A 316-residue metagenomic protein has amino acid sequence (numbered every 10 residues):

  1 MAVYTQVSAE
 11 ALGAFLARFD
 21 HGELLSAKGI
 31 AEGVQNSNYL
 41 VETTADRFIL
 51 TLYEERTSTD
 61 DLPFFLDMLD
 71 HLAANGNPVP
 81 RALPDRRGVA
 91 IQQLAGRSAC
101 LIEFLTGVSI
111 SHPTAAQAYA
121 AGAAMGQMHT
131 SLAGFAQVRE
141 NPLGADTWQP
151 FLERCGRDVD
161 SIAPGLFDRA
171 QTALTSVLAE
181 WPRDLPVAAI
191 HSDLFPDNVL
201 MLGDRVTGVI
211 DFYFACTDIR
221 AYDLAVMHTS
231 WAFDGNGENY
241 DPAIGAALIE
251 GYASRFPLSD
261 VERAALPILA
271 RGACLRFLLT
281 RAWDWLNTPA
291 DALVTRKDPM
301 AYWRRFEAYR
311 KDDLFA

Functional and structural regions predicted by a protein language model:
M1-R86, L202-R205, F315-A316: Conserved NTP-binding catalytic cores of kinases and kinase-like/nucleotidyltransferase enzymes across multiple kinase
V7-R18, A136-Q137, P150-S192, L202 (+1 more regions): An alpha-helical support segment within catalytic cores of ATP-dependent transferases
A31-T44, I49-L50, A82, T175-Y222: Active-site acidic catalytic loop and adjacent metal/ATP-binding pocket of ATP-dependent phosphoryl transfer enzymes
T43-Q137: ATP-binding pocket architecture of kinase catalytic cores
S111-G165, L185-V187, L293-R296: A cross-family kinase active-site recognition segment
P142, R154-G156, F277-A316: ATP/Mg2+ or Mg2+-diphosphate-binding catalytic cores that bind nucleotide phosphates or diphosphates via glycine-rich
A221-P257, G272-P289: Active-site activation/catalytic loop segments of kinase-like enzymes and analogous catalytic loops in related
D260-A270: All-alpha amphipathic helical-bundle segments outside canonical DNA-binding/catalytic cores that form hydrophobic
